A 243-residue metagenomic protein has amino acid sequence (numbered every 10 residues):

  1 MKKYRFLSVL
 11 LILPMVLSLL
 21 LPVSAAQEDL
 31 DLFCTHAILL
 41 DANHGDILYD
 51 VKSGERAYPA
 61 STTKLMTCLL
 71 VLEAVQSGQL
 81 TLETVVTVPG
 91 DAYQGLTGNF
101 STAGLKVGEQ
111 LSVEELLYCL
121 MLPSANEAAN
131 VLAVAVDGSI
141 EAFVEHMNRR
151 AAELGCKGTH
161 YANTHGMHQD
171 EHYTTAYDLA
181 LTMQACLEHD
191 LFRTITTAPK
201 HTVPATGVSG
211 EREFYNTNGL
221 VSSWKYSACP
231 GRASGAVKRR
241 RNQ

Functional and structural regions predicted by a protein language model:
M1-L10: Bacterial N-terminal signal peptides that target proteins for export
K2-K3, K52, K64, K106 (+4 more regions): Context-gated lysine
Y4, L21-P22, M147, L181: Generic signature of intrinsically disordered, low-complexity, basic-rich segments and short cationic peptides
V9-S18: Bacterial N-terminal signal peptides
L11, F33, L82, Y215-N216 (+1 more regions): A generic structural signal for well-ordered coil/turn residues at beta-strand boundaries that shape enzyme active-site
V23-Y177, C186-D190: Active-site-adjacent loops and short helices of periplasmic peptidoglycan-processing enzymes
E153-H160, H168-Q243: Domain-terminus/edge residues, biased toward the C-terminal soluble/receptor-binding domains of extracytoplasmic
